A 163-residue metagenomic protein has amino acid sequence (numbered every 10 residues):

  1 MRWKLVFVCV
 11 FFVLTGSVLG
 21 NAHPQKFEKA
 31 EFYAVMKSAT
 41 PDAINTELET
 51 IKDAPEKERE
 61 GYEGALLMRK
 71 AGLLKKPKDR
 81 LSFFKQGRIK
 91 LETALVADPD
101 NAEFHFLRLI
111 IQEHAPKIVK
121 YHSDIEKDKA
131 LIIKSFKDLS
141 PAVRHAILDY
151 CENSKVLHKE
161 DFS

Functional and structural regions predicted by a protein language model:
A34-L48, R80-R88, Y121-H122: Helix-turn-helix repeat elements of alpha-solenoid scaffolds
K37, R69-K78, H114-V119: Short coil/turn linking the two alpha-helices of tandem helical-hairpin repeats
E56, N101-A102, L139: Residue-level recognition of tetratricopeptide repeat
D128-S163: Terminal, low-structured helical/coil segments at or just beyond the last alpha-helical repeat
